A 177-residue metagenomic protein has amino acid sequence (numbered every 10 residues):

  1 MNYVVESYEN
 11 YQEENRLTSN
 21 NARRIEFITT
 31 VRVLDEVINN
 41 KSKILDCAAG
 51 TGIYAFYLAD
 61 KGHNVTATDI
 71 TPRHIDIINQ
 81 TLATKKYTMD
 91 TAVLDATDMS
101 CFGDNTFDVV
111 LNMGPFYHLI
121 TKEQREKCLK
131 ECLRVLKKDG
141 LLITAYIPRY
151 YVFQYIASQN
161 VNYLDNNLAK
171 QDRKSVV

Functional and structural regions predicted by a protein language model:
M1-N40, I53, Y57: Conserved class I S-adenosyl-L-methionine
K41-A48: Conserved class I S-adenosyl-L-methionine
I53-D98: Class I SAM-dependent methyltransferase SAM/SAH-binding core
S100-V110: A short acidic, Gly/Pro-enriched loop at the edge of an enzyme's catalytic core that lines a small-molecule cofactor
V109-E123: A short SAM/SAH-binding and catalytic strip from SAM-dependent methyltransferases
E126-K138: A short glycine-rich, Lys/Arg-flanked "PGG" loop and its adjoining helix->strand segment in the class I
L141-D172: Conserved class I S-adenosyl-L-methionine
V176: Conserved small/polar residues in nucleotide/adenosyl-binding loops
